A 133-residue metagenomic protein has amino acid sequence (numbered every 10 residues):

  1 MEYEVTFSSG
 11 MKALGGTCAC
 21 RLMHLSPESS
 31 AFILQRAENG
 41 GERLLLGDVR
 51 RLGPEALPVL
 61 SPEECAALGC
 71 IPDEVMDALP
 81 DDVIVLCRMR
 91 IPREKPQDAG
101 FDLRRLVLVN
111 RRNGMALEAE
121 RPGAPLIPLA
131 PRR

Functional and structural regions predicted by a protein language model:
M1-E55, M76-R133: Long, compositionally biased stretches
E55-L68: Short beta-strand-centered segments at strand-helix junctions
P72-E74: Acidic, glycine-rich flexible loop segments
